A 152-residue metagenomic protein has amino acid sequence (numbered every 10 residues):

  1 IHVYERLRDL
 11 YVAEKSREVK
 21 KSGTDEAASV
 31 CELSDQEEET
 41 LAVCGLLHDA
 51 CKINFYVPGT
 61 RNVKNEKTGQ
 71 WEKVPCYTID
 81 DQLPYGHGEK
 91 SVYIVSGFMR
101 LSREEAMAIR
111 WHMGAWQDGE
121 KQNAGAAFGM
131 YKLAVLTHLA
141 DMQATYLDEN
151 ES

Functional and structural regions predicted by a protein language model:
H2-L7, Y11: Glycine-rich active-site/cofactor-binding loop and its immediate structural neighborhood
V12-N150: Divalent metal-dependent catalytic cores for phosphoryl transfer on phosphate-bearing substrates
